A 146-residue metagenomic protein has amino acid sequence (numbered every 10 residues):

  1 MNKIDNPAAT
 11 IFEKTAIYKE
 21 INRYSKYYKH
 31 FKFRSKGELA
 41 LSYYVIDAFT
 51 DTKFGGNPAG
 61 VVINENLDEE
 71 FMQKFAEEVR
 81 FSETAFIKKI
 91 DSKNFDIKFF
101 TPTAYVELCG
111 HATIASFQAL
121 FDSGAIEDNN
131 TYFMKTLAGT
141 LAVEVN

Functional and structural regions predicted by a protein language model:
N2-I4, K14: Polybasic, lysine-rich low-complexity intrinsically disordered segments
F12, Y18, Y24-F33: Aromatic (phenylalanine/tyrosine) cluster motif
F33-F54: N-terminal, positively charged, Ser/Thr/Ala/Gly-biased leader segments that form transit/presequence-like amphipathic
V61-N64, I87-K88: Short beta-strand-to-turn element immediately C-terminal to the catalytic PLP-Schiff-base lysine in fold type I
L67-Q73, L108: Short, conserved charged micro-motifs
K74-V106: Anion-binding (especially nucleotide phosphate/pyrophosphate-binding) glycine-rich loop and adjoining beta-alpha core
N94, F100-N146: Acidic, low-complexity central loop/insert segments
